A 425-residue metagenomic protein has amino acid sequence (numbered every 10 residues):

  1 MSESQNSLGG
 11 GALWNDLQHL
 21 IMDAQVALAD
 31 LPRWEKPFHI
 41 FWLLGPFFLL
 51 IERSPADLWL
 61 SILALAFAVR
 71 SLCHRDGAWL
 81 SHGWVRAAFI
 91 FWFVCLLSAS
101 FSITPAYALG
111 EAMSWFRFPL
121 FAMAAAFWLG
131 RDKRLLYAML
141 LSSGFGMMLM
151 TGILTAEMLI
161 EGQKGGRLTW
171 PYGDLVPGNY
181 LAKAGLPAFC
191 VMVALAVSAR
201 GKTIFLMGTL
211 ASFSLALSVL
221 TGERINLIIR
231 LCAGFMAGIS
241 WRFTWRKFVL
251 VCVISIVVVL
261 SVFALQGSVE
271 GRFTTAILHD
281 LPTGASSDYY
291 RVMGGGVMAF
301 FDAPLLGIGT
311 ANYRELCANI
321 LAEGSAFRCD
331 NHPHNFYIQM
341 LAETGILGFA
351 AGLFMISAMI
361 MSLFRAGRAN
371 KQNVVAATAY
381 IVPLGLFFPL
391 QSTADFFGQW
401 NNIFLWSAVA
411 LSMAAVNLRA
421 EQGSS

Functional and structural regions predicted by a protein language model:
M1-G110, F127, R131-Y137, L141 (+4 more regions): Transmembrane signal-anchor hairpin modules in multi-pass inner-membrane enzymes, especially those that act on
P46, L120, R134-G166, G173-R242 (+6 more regions): Alpha-helical transmembrane segments of multi-pass inner-membrane proteins
S54-S71, A112-A124, Y180-F189, L227-F235 (+3 more regions): Membrane-embedded alpha-helical segments of multi-pass membrane proteins, especially the transmembrane helices
I62-A68, C190-V191, G234-F235, A379-Q391 (+1 more regions): Transmembrane alpha-helices of multi-pass inner-membrane enzymes
A106-G110, G178, T221-I229, D330-N335 (+1 more regions): Membrane-interface catalytic loops of GT-C/OST-like multi-pass glycosylation enzymes that act
T221, G238-A285, G294-D302, T310: A membrane-periplasm/extracellular boundary helix in multi-pass inner-membrane enzymes that assemble envelope glycans
D280-G294, D302, L306-T344: Long extracytoplasmic/lumenal interhelical loops at the membrane interface of multi-pass membrane proteins
T344-L386: Hydrophobic transmembrane alpha-helices and their immediate junctions
